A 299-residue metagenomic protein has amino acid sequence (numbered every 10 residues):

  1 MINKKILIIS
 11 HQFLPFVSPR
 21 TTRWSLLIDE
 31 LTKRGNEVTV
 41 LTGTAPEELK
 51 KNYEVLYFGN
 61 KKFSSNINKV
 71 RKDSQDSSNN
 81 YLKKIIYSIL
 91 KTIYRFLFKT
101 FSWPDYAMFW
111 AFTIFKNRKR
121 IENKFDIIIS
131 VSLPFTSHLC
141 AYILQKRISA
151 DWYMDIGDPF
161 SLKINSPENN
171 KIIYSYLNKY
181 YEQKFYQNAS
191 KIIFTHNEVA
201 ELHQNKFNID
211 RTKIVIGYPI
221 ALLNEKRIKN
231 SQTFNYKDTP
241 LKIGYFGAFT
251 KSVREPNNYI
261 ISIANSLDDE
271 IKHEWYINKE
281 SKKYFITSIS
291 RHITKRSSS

Functional and structural regions predicted by a protein language model:
M1-S64, K191, R211-T212, L222 (+1 more regions): N-terminal subdomain of nucleotide-sugar transferases
I6, I127, V131, I143-K163: Active-site proximal beta-strand in glycosyltransferases
L14-F16, F112-K116, T136, A150-K171: A short, histidine- and acid-enriched strand-loop-helix "catalytic/donor-clamping" loop that lines the nucleotide-sugar
L26, A111-N117, T136-L139, I143-R147 (+1 more regions): Membrane-proximal helix-turn-helix segments that form the acceptor-binding/catalytic region of lipid-linked
L41-F112: A conserved catalytic-core segment of Leloir-type glycosyltransferases
T42, L56-G59, S161, Y174-I228 (+1 more regions): Donor nucleotide-sugar binding/catalytic pocket of nucleotide-sugar-dependent glycosyltransferases
I86, I114-S137, A150-Y153: Short N-terminal targeting/anchoring amphipathic segment
L222-I293: Conserved catalytic-core segment of nucleotide-activated headgroup transferases in glycan assembly
